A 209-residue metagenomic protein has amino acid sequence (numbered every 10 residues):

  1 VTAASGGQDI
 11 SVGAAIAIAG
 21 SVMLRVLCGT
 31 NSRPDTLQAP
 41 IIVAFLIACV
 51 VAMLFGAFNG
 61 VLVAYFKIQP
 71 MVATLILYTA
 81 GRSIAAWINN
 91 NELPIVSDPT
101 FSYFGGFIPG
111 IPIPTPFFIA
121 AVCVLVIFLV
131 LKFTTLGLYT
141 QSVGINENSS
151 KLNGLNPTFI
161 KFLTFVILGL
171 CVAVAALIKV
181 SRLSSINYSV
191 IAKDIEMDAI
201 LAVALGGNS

Functional and structural regions predicted by a protein language model:
V1-D35, V61-I68, I200-S209: Single transmembrane alpha-helix segments in multi-pass membrane proteins
A14-I18, I42-V50, V72, F117-V122 (+4 more regions): Hydrophobic alpha-helical transmembrane segments
L24-R25, A52-V61, A86-W87, A173-L177 (+1 more regions): Transmembrane alpha-helical segments of multi-pass membrane transport proteins and ion-pumping complexes
S32-Y78: Alpha-helical transmembrane segments within multi-pass membrane transporters and channels
P40-L46, L54-N59, G110-N187: Helix-loop-helix "hairpin" substructures at the membrane interface of multi-pass membrane proteins
I47-G56, L125, D198-S209: Hydrophobic alpha-helical transmembrane segments of polytopic membrane proteins
F66, P70-T134, I160-L163, R182-A192: Transmembrane helix-bundle core of multi-pass membrane transporters and related energy-transducing complexes
V172, L183, N187-S209: Transmembrane alpha-helical segments in multi-pass inner-membrane proteins
